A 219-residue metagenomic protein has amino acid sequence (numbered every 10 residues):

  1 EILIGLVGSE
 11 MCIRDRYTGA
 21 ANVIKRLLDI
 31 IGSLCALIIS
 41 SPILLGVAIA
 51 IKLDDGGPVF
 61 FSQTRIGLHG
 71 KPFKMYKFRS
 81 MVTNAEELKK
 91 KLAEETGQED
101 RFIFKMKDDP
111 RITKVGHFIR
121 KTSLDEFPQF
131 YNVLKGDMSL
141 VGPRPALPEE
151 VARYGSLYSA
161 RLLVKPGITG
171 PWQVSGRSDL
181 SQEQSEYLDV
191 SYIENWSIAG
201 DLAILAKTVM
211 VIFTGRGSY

Functional and structural regions predicted by a protein language model:
E1-G8, C12-I13: Single conserved hydrophobic/aromatic residue that forms the stacking wall/gate of nucleotide- or nucleobase-binding
I2-G5, I49, S62, K77 (+4 more regions): Residue-level recognition of specific faces of alpha-helices
C12, L27, I31, L134: Active-site His/Glu-centered metal-binding helix of metallohydrolases
T18-L88, I198-Y219: A hydrophobic, helix-centered structural microdomain
S41, G57, F127, G142-R144 (+1 more regions): Hydrophobic alpha-helix-in-membranes signature
F61-P110, T169-D189: Short, glycine-rich, amphipathic interfacial segments at transmembrane boundaries or analogous
F102-V164, I204-I212: A short, structured surface patch at a secondary-structure boundary
K107, E149, R153-Y219: C-terminal terminal-structure detector
